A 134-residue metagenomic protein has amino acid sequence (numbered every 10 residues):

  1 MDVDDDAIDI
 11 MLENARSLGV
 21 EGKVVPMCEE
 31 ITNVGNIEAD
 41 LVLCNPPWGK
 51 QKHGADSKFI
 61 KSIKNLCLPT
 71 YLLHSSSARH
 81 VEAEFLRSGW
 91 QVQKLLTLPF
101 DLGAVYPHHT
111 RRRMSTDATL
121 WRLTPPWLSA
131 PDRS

Functional and structural regions predicted by a protein language model:
M1-S134: Class I S-adenosyl-L-methionine-dependent methyltransferase catalytic core
